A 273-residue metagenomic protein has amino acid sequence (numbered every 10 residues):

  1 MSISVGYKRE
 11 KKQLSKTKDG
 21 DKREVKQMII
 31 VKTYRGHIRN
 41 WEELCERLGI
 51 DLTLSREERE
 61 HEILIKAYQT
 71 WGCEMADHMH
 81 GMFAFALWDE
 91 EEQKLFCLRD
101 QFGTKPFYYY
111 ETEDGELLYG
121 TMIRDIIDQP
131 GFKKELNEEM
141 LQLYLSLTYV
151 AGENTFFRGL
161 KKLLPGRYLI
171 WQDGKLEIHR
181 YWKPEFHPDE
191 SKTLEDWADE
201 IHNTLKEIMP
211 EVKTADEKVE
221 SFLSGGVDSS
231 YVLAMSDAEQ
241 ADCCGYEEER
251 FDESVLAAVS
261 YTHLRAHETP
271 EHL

Functional and structural regions predicted by a protein language model:
M1-S260, L264-R265: Cysteine-centered catalytic environments shared across enzyme families
H263-A266, P270-L273: Single conserved hydrophobic/aromatic residue that forms the stacking wall/gate of nucleotide- or nucleobase-binding
